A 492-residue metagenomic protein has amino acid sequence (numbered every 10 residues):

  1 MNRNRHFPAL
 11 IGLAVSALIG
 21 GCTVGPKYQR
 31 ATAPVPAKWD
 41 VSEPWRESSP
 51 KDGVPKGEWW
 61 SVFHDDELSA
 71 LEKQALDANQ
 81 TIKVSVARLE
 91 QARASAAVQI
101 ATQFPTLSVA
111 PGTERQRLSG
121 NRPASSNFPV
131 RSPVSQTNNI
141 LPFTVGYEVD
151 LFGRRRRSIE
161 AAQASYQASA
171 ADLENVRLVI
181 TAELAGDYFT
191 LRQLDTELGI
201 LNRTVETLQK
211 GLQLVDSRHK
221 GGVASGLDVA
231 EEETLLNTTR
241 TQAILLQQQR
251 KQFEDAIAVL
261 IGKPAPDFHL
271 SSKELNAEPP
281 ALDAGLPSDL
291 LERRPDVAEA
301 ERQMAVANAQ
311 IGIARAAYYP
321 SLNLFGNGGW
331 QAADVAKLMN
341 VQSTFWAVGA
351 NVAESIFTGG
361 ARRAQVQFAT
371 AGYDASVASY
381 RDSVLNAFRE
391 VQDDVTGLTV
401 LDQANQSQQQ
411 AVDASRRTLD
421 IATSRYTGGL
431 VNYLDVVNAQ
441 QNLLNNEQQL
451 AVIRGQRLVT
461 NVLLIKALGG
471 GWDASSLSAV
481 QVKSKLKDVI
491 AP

Functional and structural regions predicted by a protein language model:
N2-A14, L18-D77, A124-S126, N139 (+5 more regions): Terminal intrinsically disordered/low-complexity segments used for targeting and assembly
T23-E183, S321-G326, I356-V366: Short flexible linkers and secondary-structure junctions
E72, I140-T144, Y188, E233 (+3 more regions): Membrane-embedded beta-strand positions in outer-membrane beta-barrel channels/transporters
K83-V84, I100-A101, S135, V149-R177 (+8 more regions): Sec/SRP-type N-terminal targeting helices
R155, A171-L286, G397, L401 (+4 more regions): Periplasmic alpha-helical coiled-coil/stalk elements that build and connect Gram-negative outer-membrane
H219-V223, Y426-L430, A467-G471: A short glycine-centered flexible hinge/capping loop motif at secondary-structure junctions
L419-L458: C-terminal structured "cap/appendage" subdomains that terminate the fold
